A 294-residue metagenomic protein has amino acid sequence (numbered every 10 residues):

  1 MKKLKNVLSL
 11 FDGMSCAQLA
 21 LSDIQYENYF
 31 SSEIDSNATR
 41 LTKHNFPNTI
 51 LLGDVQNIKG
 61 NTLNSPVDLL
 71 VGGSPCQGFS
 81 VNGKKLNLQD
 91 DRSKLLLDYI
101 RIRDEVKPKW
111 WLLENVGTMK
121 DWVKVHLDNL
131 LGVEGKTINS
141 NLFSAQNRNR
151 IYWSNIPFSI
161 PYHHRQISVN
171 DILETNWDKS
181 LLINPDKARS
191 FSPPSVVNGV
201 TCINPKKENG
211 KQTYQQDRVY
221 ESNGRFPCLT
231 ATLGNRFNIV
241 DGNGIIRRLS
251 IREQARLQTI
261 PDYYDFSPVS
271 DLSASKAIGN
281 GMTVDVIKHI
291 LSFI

Functional and structural regions predicted by a protein language model:
M1-N28, A38-L41, N45, I102-D104 (+1 more regions): S-adenosyl-L-methionine-dependent DNA methyltransferase catalytic core
K2-K107, G117-W122, H126-D128, G135: Core alpha/beta nucleotide-donor-binding catalytic domains of modification enzymes
E33, E114, E253: Acidic-residue sensor for enzyme active/binding pockets
G73, E114, S154: Alpha/beta-hydrolase-fold catalytic nucleophile elbow
K109-L113: Conserved beta-strand signature within the Rossmann-like core of class I S-adenosyl-L-methionine
